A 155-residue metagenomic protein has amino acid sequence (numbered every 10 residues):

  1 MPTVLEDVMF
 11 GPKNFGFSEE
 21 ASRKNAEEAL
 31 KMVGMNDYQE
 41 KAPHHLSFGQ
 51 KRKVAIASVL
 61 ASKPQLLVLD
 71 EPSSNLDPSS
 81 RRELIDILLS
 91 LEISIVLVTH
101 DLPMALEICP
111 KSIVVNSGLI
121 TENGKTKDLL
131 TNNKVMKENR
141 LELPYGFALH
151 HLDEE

Functional and structural regions predicted by a protein language model:
E20-Y38: Conserved ABC ATPase "signature" region
A42-L46: Conserved ABC ATPase signature
L67-D70: Catalytic Walker B motif of ABC-type/P-loop ATPase nucleotide-binding domains
T99-H100: H-loop/switch region of ABC-family ATPase nucleotide-binding domains
A105-E107: A short, surface-exposed alpha-helical micro-motif characterized by mixed small hydrophobic and charged/polar residues
S117-G118: Conserved ABC ATPase "signature" C-loop
N132-E155: ABC ATPase nucleotide-binding domains
